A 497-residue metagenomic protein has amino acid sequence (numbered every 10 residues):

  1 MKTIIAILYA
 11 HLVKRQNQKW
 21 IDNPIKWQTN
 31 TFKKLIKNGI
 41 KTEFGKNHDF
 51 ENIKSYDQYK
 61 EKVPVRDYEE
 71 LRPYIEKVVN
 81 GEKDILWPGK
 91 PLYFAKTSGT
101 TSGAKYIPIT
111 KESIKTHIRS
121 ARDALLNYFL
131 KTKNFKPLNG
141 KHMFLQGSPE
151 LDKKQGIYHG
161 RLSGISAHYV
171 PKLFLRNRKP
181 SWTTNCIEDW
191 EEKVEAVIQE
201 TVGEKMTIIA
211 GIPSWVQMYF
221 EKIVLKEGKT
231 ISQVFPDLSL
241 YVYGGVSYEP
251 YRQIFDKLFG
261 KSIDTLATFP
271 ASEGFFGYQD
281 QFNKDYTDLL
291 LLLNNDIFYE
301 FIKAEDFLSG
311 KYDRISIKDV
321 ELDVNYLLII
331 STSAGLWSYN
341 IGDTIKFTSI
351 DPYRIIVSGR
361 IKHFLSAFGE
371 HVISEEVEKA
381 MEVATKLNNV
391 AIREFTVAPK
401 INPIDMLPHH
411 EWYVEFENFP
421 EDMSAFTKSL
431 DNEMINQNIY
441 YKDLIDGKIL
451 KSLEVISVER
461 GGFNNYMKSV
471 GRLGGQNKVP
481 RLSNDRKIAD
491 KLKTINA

Functional and structural regions predicted by a protein language model:
M1-E51, Y59-R66, P73-K77, G81 (+1 more regions): Active-site glycine/GP-rich loop and adjacent strand/helix microenvironment that borders small-molecule binding pockets
K26, N30-F94, Y106-E112, D123-K136 (+1 more regions): Active-site diphosphate/adenylate-binding microenvironment
T31, G89-K90, S113-L125, E192-K193 (+2 more regions): Short, glycine/acidic-rich beta->alpha junctions
F94-I107, V455: Conserved adenylation A10 loop of the ANL superfamily
G103-P108, H363-A367: Short small-residue beta-strand/loop micro-motif enriched in glycine and branched aliphatics
A104, I114-K115, F419-P420: Short strand->helix junction
P108, E112-S120, Y241-V242, T265: Long, hydrophobic, well-ordered secondary-structure blocks that form the structural core and pocket-lining surfaces
Y128-K172: Conserved AMP-binding loop of ANL adenylate-forming enzymes
